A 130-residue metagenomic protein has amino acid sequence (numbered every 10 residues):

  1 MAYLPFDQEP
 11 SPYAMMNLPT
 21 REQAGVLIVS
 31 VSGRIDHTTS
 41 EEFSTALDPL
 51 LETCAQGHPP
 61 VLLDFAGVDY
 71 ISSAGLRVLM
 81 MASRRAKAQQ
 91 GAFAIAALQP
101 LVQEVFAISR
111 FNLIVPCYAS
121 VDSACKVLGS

Functional and structural regions predicted by a protein language model:
M1-A2, Q23-R34, C54, S73-L79: Short charge-dense sequence patches
M1-E22, K126-S130: Non-catalytic signal-transmission and effector/linker regions of two-component phosphorelay proteins
P12-A46, F65-G67: STAS-typified acidic loop motif
R21, A96, Y118: General small-molecule cofactor/ligand-binding pocket signal
G25, F111-I114, S120: Glycine-centered tight turns that cap/initiate beta-strands
H37-V115: Amphipathic alpha-helical interaction surfaces in cytosolic regulatory modules
P116-S130: A charged, well-structured terminal subsegment
